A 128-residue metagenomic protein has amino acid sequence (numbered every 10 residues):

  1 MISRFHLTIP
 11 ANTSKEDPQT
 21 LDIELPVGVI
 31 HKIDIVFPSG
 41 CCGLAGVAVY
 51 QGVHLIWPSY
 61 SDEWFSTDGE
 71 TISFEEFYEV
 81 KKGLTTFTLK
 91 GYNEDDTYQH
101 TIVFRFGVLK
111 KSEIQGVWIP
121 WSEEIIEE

Functional and structural regions predicted by a protein language model:
M1-V27, K32-E128: Beta-strand-centric surfaces of beta-sandwich/beta-rich domains
